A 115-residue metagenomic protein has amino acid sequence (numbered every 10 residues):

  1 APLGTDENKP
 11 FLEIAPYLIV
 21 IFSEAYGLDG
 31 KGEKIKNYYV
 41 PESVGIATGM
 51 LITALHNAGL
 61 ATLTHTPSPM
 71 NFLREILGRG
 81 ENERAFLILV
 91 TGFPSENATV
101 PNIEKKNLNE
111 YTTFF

Functional and structural regions predicted by a protein language model:
A1-V44: Glycine/small-residue-rich phosphate/adenosyl-binding loop
P2-D6, L73-E75, A98: Glycine-rich, charged/polar anion/phosphate-binding loops that engage phosphate groups from diverse ligands
P10-E13, R79-E81, E104: Solvent-exposed alpha-helices and their adjacent loops that cap or buttress functional pockets in soluble metabolic
S23, P67, F93: Short secondary-structure boundary segments
I35, Y39, L60-L73: GST superfamily/GST-like fold recognition
T53-N57: Short hydrophobic alpha-helices that are characteristic scaffold elements of the AMP-binding
L73-F86: Short, electropositive alpha-helical surface patch
R84-F115: C-terminal helix-cap and adjacent tail motif
